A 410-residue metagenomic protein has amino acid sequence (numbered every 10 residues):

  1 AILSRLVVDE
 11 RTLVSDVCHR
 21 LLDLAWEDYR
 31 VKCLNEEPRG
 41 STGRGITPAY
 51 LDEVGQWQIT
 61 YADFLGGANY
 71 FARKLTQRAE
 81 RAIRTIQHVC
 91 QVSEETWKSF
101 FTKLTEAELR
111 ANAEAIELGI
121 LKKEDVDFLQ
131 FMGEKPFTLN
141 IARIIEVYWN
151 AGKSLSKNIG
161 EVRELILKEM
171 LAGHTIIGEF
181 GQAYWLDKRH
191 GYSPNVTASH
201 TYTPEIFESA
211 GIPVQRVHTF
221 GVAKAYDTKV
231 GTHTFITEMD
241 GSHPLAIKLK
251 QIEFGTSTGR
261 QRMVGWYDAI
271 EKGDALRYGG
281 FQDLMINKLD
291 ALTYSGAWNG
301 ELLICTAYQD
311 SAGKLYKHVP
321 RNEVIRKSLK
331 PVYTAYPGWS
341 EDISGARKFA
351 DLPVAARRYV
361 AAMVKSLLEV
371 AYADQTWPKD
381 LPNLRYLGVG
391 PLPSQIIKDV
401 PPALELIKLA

Functional and structural regions predicted by a protein language model:
A1-A410: Non-transmembrane, aqueous-exposed alpha-helical and coiled segments at domain scale
